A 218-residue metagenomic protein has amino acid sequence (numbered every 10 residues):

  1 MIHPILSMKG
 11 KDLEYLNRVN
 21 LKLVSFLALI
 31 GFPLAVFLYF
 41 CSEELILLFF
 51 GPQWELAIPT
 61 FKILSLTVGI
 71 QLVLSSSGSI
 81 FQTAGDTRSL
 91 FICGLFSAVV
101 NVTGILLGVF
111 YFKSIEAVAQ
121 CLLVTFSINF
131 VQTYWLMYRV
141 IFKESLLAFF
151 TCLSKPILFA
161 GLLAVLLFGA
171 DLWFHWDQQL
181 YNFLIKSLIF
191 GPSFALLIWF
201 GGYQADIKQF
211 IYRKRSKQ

Functional and structural regions predicted by a protein language model:
M1, V36, F40-E44, F49 (+10 more regions): Transmembrane alpha-helix boundary/anchor motif
M1-V24, A28-G31, G78-T83: Helix-loop junctions and terminal segments of transmembrane helices in multi-pass membrane transport/translocation
P4, M8, E43-Q53, L172-H175: Helix-terminus/linker motif at the lipid-water interface of multi-pass membrane proteins
N17-L72, V99-F110, G161, V165: Alpha-helical transmembrane segments of multi-pass membrane transport and lipid-handling proteins
K22, L56-T60, S114-V118, A148 (+4 more regions): Residue-level signature of transmembrane alpha-helical entry/exit and packing/kink sites in multi-pass membrane
A28-F32, C93-G94, L153-A160: Select subsegments of transmembrane alpha-helices in polytopic membrane proteins, especially boundary-proximal
F40, P59-G85, S89-V109, S114-V140 (+1 more regions): Short runs within selected transmembrane alpha-helices of multi-pass transporters and secretion channels
E144-S145, F149, L167-Q218: Membrane-proximal transmembrane or re-entrant/amphipathic helices at the cytosolic face
